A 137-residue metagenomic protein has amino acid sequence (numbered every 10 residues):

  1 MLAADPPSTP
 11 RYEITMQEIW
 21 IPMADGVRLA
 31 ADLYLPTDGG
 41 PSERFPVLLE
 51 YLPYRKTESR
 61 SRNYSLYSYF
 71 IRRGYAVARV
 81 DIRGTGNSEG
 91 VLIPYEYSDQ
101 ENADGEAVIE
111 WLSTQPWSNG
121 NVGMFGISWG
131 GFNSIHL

Functional and structural regions predicted by a protein language model:
M1-A3: Sec-dependent N-terminal signal peptides of Gram-negative exported proteins
D5-E43: N-terminal cap/lid segment of alpha/beta-hydrolase-fold proteins
E13, G74, N119-N121: A generic structural signal for alpha->beta connector loops
M23-V27, L35-T37, P53-R55, G84 (+1 more regions): Short, flexible loop/turn elements at secondary-structure junctions
G39-T114: Cap/lid segment of the alpha/beta-hydrolase catalytic domain
Y69, H136-L137: Hydrophobic/aromatic ligand-binding patch that stacks against planar heteroaromatic rings of cofactors or nucleotides
W117-S128: Alpha/beta-hydrolase fold nucleophile elbow
G126-H136: Glycine-rich nucleophile elbow surrounding the catalytic serine of serine-hydrolase chemistry
